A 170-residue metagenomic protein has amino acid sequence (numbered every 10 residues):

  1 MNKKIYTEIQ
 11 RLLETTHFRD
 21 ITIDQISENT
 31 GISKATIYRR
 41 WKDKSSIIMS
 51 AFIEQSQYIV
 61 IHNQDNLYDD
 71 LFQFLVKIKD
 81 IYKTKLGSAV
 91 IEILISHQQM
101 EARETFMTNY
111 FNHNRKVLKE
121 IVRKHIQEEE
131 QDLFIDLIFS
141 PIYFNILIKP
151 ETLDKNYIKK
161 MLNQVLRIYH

Functional and structural regions predicted by a protein language model:
M1-T16, D20-N29: Basic, helix-initiating cap at the start of DNA-binding domains
T15-F18, G31, Y38-M49: HTH DNA-binding helix-turn interface
I23, F52-I59: Short, basic, alpha-helical segments at the C-terminal edge of helix-turn-helix-like DNA-binding modules
A51, D80-T105: Amphipathic alpha-helical segments used for helix-helix packing
V60-K85: Hydrophobic alpha-helical connector segments
D80, M100-I126: Amphipathic alpha-helical packing segments from all-alpha helical-bundle domains
T108, R123-V165, Y169: Hydrophobic/aromatic-rich alpha-helical bundle segments in the mid-to-C-terminal region
